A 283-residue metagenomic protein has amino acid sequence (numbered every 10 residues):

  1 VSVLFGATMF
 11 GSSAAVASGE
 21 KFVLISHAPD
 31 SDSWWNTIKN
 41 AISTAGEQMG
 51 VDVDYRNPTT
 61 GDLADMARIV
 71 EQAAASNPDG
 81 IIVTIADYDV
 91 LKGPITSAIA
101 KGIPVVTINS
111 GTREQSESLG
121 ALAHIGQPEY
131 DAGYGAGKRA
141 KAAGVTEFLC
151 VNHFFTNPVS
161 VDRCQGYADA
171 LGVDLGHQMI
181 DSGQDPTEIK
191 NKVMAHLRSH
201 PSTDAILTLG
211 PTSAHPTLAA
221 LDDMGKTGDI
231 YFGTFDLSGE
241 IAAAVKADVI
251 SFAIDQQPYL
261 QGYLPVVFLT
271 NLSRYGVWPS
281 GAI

Functional and structural regions predicted by a protein language model:
G6, F10-I283: A residue-level marker of the well-folded mature domains of exported/periplasmic proteins
